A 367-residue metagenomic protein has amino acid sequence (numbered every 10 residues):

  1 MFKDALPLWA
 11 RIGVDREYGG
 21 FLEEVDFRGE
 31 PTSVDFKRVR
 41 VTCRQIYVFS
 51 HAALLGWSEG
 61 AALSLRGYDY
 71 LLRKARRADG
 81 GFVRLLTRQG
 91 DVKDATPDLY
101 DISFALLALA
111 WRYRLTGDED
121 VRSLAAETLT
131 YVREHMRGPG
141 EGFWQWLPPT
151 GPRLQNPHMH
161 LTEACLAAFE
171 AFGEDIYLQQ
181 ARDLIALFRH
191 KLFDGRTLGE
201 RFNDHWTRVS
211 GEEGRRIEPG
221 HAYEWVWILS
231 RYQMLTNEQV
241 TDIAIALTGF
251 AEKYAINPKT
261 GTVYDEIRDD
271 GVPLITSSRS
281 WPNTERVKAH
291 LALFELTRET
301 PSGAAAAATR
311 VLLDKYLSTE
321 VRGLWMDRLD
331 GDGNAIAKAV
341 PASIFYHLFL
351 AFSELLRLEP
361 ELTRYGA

Functional and structural regions predicted by a protein language model:
M1-A367: Glycan-recognition and catalytic cores of secretory/periplasmic carbohydrate-active enzymes
